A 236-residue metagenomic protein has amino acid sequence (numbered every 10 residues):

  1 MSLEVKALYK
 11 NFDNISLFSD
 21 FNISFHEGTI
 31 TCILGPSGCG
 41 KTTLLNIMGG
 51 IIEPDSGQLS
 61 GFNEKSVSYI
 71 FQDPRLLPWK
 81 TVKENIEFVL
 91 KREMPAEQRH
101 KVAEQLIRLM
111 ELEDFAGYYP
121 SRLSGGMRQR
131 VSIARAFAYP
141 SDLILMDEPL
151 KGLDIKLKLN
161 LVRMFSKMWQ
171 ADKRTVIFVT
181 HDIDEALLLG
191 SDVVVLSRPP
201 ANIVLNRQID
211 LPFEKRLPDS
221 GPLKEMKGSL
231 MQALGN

Functional and structural regions predicted by a protein language model:
L3, F18-D20: Conserved structural motif at the start of ABC-family nucleotide-binding domains
L34-P36: The feature captures the beta-strand-to-loop junction immediately N-terminal to the Walker
G49: Helix-to-loop junction immediately C-terminal to a conserved catalytic motif
E97-F115, K167: Conserved ABC ATPase "signature" region
Y119-L123, M127: Conserved ABC ATPase signature
A138-D142: A short, proline-enriched helix->beta-strand linker immediately N-terminal to the Walker B motif in ABC-type P-loop
I144-E148: Catalytic Walker B motif of ABC-type/P-loop ATPase nucleotide-binding domains
